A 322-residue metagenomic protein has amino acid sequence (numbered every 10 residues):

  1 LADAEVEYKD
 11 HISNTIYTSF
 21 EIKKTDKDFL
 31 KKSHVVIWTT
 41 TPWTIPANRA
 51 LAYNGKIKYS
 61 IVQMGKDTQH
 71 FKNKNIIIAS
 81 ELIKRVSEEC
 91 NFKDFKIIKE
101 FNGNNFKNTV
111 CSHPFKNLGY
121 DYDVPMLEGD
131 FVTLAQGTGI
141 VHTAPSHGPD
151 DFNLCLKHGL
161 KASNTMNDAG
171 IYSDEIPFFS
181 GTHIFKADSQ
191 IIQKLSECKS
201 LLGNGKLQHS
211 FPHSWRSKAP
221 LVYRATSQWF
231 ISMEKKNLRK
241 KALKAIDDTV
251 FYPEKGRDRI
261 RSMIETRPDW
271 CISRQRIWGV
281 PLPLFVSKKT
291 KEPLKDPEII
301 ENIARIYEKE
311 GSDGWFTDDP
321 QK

Functional and structural regions predicted by a protein language model:
L1-P46, K66-D67, N108-V110, G119 (+2 more regions): Residue patterns forming the tRNA-binding/recognition surfaces of aminoacyl-tRNA synthetases and related DALR
K9-D10, L51-G55: Phosphate-backbone binding and catalysis cores of DNA-processing enzymes
A50, I57-Q63, D67-I140, P149-N153: Protease-associated
